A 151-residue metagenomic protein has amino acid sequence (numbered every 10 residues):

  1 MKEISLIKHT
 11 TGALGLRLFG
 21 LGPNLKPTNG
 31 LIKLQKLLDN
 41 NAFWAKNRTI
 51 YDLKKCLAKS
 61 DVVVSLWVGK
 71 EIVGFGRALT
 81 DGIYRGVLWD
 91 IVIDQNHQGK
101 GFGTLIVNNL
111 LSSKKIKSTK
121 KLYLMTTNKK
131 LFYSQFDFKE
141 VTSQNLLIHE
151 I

Functional and structural regions predicted by a protein language model:
M1-R48, Q144: Short amphipathic alpha-helix that is part of the acyltransferase structural core
R48-V92: A conserved beta-strand-loop-helix scaffold within acyl/acetyltransferase catalytic domains
H97-I106: Conserved acetyl-CoA pyrophosphate-binding loop and the N-cap/start of the following alpha-helix in GNAT-like
S113: Short alpha-helical functional segments enriched in proximate histidine and acidic residues
I116-I151: Conserved active-site alpha-helix within GNAT-family acetyltransferase domains
